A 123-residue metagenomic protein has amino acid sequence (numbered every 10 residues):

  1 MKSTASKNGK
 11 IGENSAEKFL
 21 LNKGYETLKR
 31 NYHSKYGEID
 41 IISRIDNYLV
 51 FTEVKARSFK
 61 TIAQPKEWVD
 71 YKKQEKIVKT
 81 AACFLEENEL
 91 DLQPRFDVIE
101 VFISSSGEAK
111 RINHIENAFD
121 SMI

Functional and structural regions predicted by a protein language model:
M1-R30: Acidic-basic catalytic patches of nuclease active cores, encompassing PD-(D/E)XK and other metal-cofactor nuclease
M1-S3, R57-T61, I115-E116: Short glycine/proline- and charge-enriched loop/turn segments that cap or connect secondary-structure elements
L20, I39-T61, I77: Conserved catalytic cores of phosphodiester-cleaving nucleases, focusing on short active-site segments
E26, L49, Q93: Hydrophobic "anchor" residues on beta-strands that sit immediately upstream of conserved functional sites
S34-G37: Short acidic/glycine-enriched loop/turn segments that link adjacent beta-strands
R57-E86: Mg2+/Mn2+-dependent nuclease catalytic core
E87-I123: Domain-level recognition of nuclease-like catalytic cores that cleave nucleotide substrates
